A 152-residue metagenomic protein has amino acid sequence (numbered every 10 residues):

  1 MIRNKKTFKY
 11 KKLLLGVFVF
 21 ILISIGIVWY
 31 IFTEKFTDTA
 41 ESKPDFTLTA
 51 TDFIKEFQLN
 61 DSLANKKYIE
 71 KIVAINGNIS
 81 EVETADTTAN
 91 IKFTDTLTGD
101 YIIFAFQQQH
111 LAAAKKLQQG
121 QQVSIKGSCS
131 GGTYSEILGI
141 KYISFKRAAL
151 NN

Functional and structural regions predicted by a protein language model:
I2-N152: OB-fold and OB-like single-stranded nucleic-acid-recognition modules and their adjacent interaction interfaces
